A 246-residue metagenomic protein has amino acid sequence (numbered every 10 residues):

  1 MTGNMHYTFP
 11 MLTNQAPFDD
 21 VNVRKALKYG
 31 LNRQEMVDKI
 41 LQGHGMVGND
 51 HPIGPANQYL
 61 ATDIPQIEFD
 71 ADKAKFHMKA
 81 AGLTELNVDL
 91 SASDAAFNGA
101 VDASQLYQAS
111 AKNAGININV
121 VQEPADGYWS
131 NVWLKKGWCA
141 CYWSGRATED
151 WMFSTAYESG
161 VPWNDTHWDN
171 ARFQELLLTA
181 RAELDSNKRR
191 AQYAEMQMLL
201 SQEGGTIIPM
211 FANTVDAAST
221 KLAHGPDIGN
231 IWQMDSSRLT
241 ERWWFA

Functional and structural regions predicted by a protein language model:
M1, P10-D20, G54-K73, S130-K135 (+2 more regions): Short, solvent-exposed loop/beta-turn-alpha elements that line the ligand-binding surface or hinge of extracytoplasmic
M1, Y7-P10, Y29-G30, V37-D38 (+5 more regions): Structural recognition of the beta-strand scaffold that forms the well-ordered cores of secreted hydrolase catalytic
T2-G3, N14, F18-N57, G99-A103 (+1 more regions): Periplasmic-binding protein-like
F9, A16, V21, K25 (+11 more regions): Solvent-exposed, polar/charged alpha-helical surfaces in well-ordered, non-transmembrane soluble domains, broadly
D20-R24, N32-M36, L83-D89, A114-N117 (+2 more regions): Loop/turn elements at helix/coil->beta-strand transitions in domains of secreted/extracellular proteins
D38, A81-N98, C139-S144, L184-T220: Bilobed periplasmic-binding protein-like "clamshell/Venus-flytrap" ligand-binding domains
V47-A80, A96-D102: Structural transition elements
L90, A103, Q108-G160, Q192-Y193: Periplasmic binding protein-like
